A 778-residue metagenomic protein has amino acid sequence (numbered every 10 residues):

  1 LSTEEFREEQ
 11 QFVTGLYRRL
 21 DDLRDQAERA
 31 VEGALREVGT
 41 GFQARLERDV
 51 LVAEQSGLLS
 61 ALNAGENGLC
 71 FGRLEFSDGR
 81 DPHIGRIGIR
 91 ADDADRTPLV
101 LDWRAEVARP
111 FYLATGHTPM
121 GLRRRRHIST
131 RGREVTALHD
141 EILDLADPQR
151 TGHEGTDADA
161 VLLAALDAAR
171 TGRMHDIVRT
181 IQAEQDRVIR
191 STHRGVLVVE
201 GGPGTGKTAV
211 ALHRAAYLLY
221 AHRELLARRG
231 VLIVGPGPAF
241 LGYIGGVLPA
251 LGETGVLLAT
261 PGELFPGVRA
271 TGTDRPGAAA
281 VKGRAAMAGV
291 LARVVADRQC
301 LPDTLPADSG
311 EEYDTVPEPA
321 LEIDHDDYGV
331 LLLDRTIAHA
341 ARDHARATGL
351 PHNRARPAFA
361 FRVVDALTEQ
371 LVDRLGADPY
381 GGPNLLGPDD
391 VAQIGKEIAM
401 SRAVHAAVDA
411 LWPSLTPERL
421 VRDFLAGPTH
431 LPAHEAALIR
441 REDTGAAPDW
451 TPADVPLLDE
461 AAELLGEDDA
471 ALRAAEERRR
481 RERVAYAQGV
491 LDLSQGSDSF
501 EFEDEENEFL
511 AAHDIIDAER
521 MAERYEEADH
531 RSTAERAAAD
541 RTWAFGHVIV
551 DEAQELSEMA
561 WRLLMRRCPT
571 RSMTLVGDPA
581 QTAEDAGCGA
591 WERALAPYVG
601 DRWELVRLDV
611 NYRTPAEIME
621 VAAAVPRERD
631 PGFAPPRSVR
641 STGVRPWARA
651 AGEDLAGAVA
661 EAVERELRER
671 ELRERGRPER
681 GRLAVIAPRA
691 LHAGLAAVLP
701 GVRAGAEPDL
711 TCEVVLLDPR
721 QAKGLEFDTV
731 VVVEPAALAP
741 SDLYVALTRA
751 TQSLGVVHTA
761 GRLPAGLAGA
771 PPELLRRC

Functional and structural regions predicted by a protein language model:
L1-R187, E519-M521, R776-C778: Extended, charged low-complexity regulatory segments
T3-G41, R131, D157, A164-D297 (+3 more regions): P-loop NTPase Walker
R7, Q11, A61, A164-A168 (+9 more regions): Generic amphipathic alpha-helical segments used as scaffolds and interaction surfaces in large, multi-domain proteins
D22, Q26-G33, D144, E253 (+6 more regions): Intrinsically disordered or highly flexible coil/loop and linker segments, enriched in small and charged/polar residues
E66-L69, L74-L113, G255-L305, E311 (+1 more regions): Conserved P-loop NTPase-based nucleic-acid remodeling module centered on helicase motor cores
E224, R229, P238-K282, G496-H547 (+1 more regions): Conserved helicase motor core of SF1/SF2 NTP-dependent helicases
A286, A292-A406, W412, R419-L420 (+6 more regions): Acidic, Mg2+-coordinating catalytic modules of nucleic-acid enzymes
L321-H547, L556-A560: Conserved helicase NTPase catalytic core signature
